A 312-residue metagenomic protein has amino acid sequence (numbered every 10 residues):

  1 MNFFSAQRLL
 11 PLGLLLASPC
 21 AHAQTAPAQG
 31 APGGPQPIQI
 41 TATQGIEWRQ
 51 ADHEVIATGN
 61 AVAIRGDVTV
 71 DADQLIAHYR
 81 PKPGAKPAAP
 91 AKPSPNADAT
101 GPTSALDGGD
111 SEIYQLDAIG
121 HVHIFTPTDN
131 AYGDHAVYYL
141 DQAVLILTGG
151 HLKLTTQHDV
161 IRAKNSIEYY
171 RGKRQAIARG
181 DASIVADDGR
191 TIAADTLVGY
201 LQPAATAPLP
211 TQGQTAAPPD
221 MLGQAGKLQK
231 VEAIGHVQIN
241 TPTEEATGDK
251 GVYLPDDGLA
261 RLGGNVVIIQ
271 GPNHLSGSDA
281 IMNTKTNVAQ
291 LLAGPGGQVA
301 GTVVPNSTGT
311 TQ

Functional and structural regions predicted by a protein language model:
M1-L10: Bacterial N-terminal signal peptides that target proteins for export
L10-P19: Bacterial N-terminal signal peptides
A23-Q312: N-terminal amphipathic/hydrophobic interface segments
